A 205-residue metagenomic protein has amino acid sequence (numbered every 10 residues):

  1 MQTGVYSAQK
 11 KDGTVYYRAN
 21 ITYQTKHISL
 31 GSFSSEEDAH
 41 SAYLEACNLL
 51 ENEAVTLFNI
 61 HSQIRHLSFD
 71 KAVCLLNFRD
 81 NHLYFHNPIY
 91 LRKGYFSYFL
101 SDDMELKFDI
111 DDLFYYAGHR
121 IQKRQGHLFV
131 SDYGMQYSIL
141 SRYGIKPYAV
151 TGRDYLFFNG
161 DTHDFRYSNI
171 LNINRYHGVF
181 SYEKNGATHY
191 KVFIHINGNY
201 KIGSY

Functional and structural regions predicted by a protein language model:
M1-T14, N48, I60-G186: Basic K/R-rich, polyanion-interacting modules in nucleoproteins and related proteins
V5-H27, S181-G198: Short aromatic-glycine-(Arg/Gly/Cys) micro-motifs in beta-strand/loop hairpins
K11, E36-A39: A generic structural micro-environment signature that highlights single residues at secondary-structure boundaries
A19, A39-C47, S204-Y205: An aromatic-rich alpha-helical recognition segment common to small helix-rich domains
K26-E37, N197-Y205: A short, exposed loop/beta-hairpin motif centered on an aromatic-Gly-Thr core
D38-E45, V55-H66: Non-catalytic protein-protein interaction scaffold segments in large eukaryotic complex-forming proteins
L50-A54: Short acidic/polar inter-strand loop motif in beta-rich domains
